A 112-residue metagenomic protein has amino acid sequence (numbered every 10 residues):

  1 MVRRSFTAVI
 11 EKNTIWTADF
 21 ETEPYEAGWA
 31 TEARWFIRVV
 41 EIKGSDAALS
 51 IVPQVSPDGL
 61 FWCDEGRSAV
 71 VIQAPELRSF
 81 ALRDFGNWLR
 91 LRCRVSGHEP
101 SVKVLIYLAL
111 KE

Functional and structural regions predicted by a protein language model:
M1-T31: Transition segment at domain starts
R3, D19-E21, D58-G66: Tryptophan-centered short beta-strand motifs
E11-K12, D64-Q73: Solvent-exposed serine/threonine-rich low-complexity stretches and specific carbohydrate-binding patches
T22-P24, P75-R83: Exposed aromatic-hydrophobic patches
Y25-V52, L91: Beta-rich globular "head" domains
T31-I37, R83-S101: Noncatalytic modules at the cell exterior or secretory-pathway interfaces, chiefly beta-strand-rich lectin/adhesion
A47, G97-L110: Edge beta-strands of jelly-roll/beta-sandwich modules across compartments, strongly enriched in secreted/luminal
Q54-S56: Conserved Ser/Thr-centered positions that define the repeating blades of beta-propeller domains
